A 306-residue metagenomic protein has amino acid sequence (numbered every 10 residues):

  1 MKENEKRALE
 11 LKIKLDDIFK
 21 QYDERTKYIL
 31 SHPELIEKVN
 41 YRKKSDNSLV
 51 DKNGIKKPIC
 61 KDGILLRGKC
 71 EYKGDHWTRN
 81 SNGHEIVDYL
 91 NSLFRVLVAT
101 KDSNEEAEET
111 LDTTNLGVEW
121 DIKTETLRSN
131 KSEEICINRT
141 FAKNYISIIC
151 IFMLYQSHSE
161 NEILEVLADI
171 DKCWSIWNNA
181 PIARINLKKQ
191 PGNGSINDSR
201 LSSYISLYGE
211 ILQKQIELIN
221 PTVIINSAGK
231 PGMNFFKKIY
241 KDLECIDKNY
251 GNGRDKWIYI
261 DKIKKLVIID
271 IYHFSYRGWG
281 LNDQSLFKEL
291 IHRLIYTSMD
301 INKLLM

Functional and structural regions predicted by a protein language model:
K2-D17, D198-Q213, M233-M306: C-terminal capping/extension of enzyme domains
K2-I219: A polyanion-binding, active-site-adjacent surface
V96, T222-I224, V267: Hydrophobic beta-strand segments of well-ordered beta-sheets in folded domains
T100, T222-P231: Glycine-rich anion-binding loop/nest that anchors nucleotide
N104, I149, G229, K262 (+1 more regions): Residue-level marker of positions within ordered structural domains that often coincide with functionally constrained
E105-E106, P191, P231-G232, S275-G278: Short acidic, S/G/P-rich loop/turn micro-motifs used as interaction or catalytic elements
